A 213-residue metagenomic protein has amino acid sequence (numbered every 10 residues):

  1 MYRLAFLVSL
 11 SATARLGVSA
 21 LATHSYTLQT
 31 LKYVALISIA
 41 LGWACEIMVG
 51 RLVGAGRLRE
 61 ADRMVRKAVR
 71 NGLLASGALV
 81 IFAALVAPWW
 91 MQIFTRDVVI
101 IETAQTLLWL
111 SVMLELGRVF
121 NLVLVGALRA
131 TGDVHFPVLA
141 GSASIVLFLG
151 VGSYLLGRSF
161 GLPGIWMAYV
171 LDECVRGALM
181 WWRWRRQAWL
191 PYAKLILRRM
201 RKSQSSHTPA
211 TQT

Functional and structural regions predicted by a protein language model:
M1, A5, T13, V34-S38 (+5 more regions): Residue-level hotspots within pore-lining transmembrane alpha-helices of multi-pass secondary transporters
R3-Y33, R51, W89-V98, S159: Helix-terminus/linker motif at the lipid-water interface of multi-pass membrane proteins
T23-A87, R118-A140, V151: Small-residue-rich hydrophobic transmembrane alpha-helices
V49-L114, L155-T213: Short alpha-helical transmembrane segments in multi-pass integral membrane proteins
S142-A143, V170: Short, loop-centered acidic/histidine patches that primarily coordinate divalent metals
L149-L155: Hydrophobic alpha-helical transmembrane segments in multi-pass integral membrane proteins
